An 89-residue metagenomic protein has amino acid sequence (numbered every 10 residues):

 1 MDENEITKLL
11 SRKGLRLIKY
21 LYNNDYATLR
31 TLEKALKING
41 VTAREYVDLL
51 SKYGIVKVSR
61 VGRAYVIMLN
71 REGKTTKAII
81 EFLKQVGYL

Functional and structural regions predicted by a protein language model:
M1-R16: Short alpha-helical segments that sit at the start of domains
S11, R60-V66: Short, Lys/Arg-rich nucleic-acid/phosphate-binding segment
I18, V47-D48: Short, hydrophobic-biased segments on the C-terminal half of alpha helices that form "recognition helices"
N23, Y65, N70-L89: Conserved segment of winged-helix/HTH DNA-binding domains
N24-T28: Short capping segments at the starts of secondary-structure elements
T31-A35: A short acidic, leucine-rich amphipathic alpha-helix
V41: Key DNA-contact positions within bacterial/archaeal DNA-binding proteins
S51-V61: A short, conserved structural fragment
